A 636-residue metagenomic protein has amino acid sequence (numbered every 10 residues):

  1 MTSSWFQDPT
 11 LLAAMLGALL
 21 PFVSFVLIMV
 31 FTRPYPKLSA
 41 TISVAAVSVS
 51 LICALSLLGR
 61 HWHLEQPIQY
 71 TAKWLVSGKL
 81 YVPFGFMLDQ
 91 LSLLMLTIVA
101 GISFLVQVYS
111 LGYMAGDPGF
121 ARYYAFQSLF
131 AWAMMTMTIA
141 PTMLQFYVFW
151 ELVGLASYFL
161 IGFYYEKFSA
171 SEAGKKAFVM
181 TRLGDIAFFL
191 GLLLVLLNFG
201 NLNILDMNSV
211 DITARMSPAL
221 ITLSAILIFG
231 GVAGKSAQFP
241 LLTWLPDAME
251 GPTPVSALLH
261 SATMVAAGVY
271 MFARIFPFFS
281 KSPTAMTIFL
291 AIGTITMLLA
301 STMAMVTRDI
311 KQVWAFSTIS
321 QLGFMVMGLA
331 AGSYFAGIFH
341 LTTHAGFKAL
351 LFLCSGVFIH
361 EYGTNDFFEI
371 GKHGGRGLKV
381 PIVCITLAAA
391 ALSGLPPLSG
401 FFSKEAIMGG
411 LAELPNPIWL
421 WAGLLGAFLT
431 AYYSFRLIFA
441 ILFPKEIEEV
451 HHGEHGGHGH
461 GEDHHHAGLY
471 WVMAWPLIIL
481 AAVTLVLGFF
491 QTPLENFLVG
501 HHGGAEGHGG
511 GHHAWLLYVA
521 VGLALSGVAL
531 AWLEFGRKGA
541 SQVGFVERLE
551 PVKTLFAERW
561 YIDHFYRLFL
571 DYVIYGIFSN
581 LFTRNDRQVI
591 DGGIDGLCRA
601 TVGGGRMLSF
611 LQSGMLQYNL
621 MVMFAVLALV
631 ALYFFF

Functional and structural regions predicted by a protein language model:
M1-A13, V30-A125, L197-P218, T222 (+5 more regions): Transmembrane helix-loop-helix hairpins at membrane boundaries of multipass inner-membrane proteins
W5-L19, Y35-S43, Y81-I98, T136-F149 (+7 more regions): Membrane-entry segments of alpha-helical transmembrane domains in multi-pass membrane proteins
G17-T32, F104, A233: N-terminal signal-anchor/start-transfer transmembrane helix
P36-V49, K175-D185, R376-I385, A467-A481 (+1 more regions): Alpha-helical transmembrane segments and their helix-start/interface "positive-inside/aromatic belt" motifs in integral
L105-F146, L155-H465, F489: Hydrophobic transmembrane alpha-helices and their helix-loop junctions in integral membrane proteins
A390-A406, L480-V499, L570, G576-I577: Alpha-helical transmembrane segments and their membrane-interface junctions in multi-pass membrane proteins
D463-L530: Hard-cation-handling environments
L494-W515, G536-F636: Aromatic-capped, Gly/Pro-kinked transmembrane alpha-helices
